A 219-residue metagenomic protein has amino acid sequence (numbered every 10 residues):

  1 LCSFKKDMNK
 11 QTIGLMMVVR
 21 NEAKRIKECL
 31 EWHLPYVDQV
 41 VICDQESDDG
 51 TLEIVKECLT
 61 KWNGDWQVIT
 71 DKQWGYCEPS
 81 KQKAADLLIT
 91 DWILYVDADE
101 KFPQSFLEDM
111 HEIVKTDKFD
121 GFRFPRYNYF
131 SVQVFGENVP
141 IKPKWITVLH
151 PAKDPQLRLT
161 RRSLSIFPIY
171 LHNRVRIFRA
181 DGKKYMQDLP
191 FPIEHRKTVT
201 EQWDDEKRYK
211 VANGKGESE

Functional and structural regions predicted by a protein language model:
T12-G14, Q39: Cell-envelope/extracellular polymer assembly enzymes that use nucleotide-activated donors
V18-Y36: Short, well-formed alpha-helical segments that are part of the catalytic scaffolds of diverse glycosyltransferases
W32, C43-V55, Q73, D97: A conserved acidic beta->alpha catalytic loop
V37, L88-T90, F119: Short, well-ordered alpha-helix to beta-strand connector turns
K56-L87: Conserved donor nucleotide-binding strand/loop of the catalytic core
E78-A85, P103-E219: Catalytic-site signature of metal-activated, phosphate-bearing donor transferases, centered on the GT-A/GT-A-like
I93: Short aromatic/hydrophobic "clamp" motif used to bind/position activated sugar donors
